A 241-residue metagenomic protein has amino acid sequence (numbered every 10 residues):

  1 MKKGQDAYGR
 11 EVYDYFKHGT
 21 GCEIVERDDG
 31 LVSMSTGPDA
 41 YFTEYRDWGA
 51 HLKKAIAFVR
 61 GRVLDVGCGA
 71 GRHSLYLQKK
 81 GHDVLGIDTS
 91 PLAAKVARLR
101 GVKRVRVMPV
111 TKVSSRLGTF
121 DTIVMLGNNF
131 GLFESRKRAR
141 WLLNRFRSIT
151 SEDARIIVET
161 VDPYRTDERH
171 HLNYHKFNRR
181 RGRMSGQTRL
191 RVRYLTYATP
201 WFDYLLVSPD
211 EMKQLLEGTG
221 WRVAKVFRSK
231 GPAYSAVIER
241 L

Functional and structural regions predicted by a protein language model:
M1-E26: N-terminal auxiliary segments of SAM/dcSAM-dependent transferases
K2, S151-K213: SAM-dependent methyltransferase
F42-R62: Conserved alpha-helix/loop element of class I SAM-dependent methyltransferases that forms part of the SAM/SAH-binding
A70: Conserved SAM/SAH-binding loop
S90-P91: Conserved SAM/SAH-binding beta-strand->alpha-helix loop
G101-K112: Conserved SAM-binding strand-loop segment of SAM-dependent methyltransferases
F120-R140: A short SAM/SAH-binding and catalytic strip from SAM-dependent methyltransferases
A139-E152: A short glycine-rich, Lys/Arg-flanked "PGG" loop and its adjoining helix->strand segment in the class I
